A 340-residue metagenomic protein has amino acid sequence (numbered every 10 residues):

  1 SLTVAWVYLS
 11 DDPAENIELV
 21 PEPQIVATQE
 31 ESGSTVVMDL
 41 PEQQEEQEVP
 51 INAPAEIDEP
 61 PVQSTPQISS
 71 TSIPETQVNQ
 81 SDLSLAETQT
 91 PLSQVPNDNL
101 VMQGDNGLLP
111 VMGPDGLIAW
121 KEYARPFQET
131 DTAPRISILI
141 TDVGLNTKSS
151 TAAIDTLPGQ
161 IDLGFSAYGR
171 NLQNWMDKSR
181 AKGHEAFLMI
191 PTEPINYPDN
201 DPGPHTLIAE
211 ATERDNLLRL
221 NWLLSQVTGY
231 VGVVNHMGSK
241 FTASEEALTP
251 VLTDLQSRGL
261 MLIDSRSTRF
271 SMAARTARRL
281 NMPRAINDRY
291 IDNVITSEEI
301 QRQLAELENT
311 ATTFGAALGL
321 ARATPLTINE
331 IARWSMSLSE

Functional and structural regions predicted by a protein language model:
S1-A5: Hydrophobic membrane-insertion alpha-helices, especially the h-region of bacterial N-terminal signal peptides
W6-V111: Juxtamembrane proline-rich low-complexity "stalk" or linker regions positioned immediately after a signal peptide
E18-V20, T147-S150, L172-N174, N196-N200 (+3 more regions): Extracytoplasmic/secreted cell-surface and envelope-processing proteins
L108-M112, A133-I140, H236, I291-I295: Glycine-rich phosphate-binding "P-loop"
D115-D201: Active-site beta->alpha N-cap acidic-glycine motif
T141, V233, L318: Conserved, mostly hydrophobic/aromatic
E210-Q301, T312, R322-S339: Catalytic domains of cell-wall/extracellular-matrix polysaccharide-remodeling enzymes, centered on de-N-acetylation
